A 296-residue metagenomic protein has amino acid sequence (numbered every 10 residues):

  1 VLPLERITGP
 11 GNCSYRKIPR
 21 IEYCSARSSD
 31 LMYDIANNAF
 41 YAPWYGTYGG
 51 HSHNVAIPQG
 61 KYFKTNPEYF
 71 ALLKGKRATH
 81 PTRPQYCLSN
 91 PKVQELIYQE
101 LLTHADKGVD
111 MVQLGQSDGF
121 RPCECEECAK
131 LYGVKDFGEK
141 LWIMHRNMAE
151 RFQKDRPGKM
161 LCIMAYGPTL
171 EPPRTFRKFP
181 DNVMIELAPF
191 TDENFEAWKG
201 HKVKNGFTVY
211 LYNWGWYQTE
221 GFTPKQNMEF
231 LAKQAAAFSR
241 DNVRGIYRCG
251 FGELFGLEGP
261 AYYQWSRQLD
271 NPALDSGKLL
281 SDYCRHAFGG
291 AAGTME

Functional and structural regions predicted by a protein language model:
V1-R146, Q153, P157, K204-N227 (+2 more regions): Feature activates predominantly on carbohydrate-active enzymes
L2-S14, A78, T82, L131-E296: Substrate-binding groove of N-acetylhexosamine-processing glycoside hydrolases
